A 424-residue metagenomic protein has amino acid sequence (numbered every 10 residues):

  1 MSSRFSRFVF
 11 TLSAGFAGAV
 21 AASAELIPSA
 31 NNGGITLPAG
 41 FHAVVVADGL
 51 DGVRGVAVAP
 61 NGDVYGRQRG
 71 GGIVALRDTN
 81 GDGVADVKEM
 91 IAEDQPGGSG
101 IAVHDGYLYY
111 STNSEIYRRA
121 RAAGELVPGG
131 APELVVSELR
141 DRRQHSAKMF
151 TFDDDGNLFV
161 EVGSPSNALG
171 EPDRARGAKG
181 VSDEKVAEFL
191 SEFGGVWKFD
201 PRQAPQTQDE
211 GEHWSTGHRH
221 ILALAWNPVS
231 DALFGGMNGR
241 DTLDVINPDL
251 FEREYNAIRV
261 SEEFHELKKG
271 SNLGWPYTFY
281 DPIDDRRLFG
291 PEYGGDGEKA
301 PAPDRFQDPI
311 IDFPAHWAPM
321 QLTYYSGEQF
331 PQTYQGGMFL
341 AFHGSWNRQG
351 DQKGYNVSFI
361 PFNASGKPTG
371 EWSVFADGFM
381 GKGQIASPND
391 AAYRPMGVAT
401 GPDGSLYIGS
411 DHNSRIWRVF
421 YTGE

Functional and structural regions predicted by a protein language model:
E25-L37, A147, S164-D209, T216-N389 (+4 more regions): Beta-propeller domain segments
V44-R69, A318-Y324, L340-A341: Beta-strand-rich domains and repeat architectures in extracellular enzymes and scaffolds, especially beta-propellers
V45-L50, M90-Q95, V135-R142, E212-G217 (+3 more regions): Surface loop/turn motifs at the tips and blade-to-blade linkers of beta-strand repeat domains
G49, A59, H104, T151-D155 (+3 more regions): Structural WD40 beta-propeller signal
V56, I101, F150, I221-L224 (+2 more regions): Hydrophobic core register within WD40 beta-propeller blades
Y65-R67, Y110-S111, F159-E161, F234-M237 (+2 more regions): Residue position within the beta-strands of beta-propeller blades
G81-V87, L126: Acidic, glycine-anchored loop motifs typical of Ca2+
A102, S114-D153, S166, D183: Asp-box/WD-like beta-propeller blade repeats and closely related beta-sheet repeat scaffolds
